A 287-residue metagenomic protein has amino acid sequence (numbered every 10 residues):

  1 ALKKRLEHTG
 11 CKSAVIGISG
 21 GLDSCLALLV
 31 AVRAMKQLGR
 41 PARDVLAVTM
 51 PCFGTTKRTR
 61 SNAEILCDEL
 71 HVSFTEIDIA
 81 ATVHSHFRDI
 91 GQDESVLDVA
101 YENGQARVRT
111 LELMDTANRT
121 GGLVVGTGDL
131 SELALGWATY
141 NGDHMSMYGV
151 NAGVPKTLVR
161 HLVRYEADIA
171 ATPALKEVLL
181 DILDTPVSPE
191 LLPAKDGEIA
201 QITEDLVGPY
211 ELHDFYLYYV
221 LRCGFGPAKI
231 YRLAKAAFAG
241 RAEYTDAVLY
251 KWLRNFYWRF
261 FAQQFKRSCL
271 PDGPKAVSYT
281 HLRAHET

Functional and structural regions predicted by a protein language model:
A1-G20, S24-R283: ATP/NTP-dependent adenylation/nucleotidyl-transfer catalytic domains that generate, transfer, or process NMP-activated
